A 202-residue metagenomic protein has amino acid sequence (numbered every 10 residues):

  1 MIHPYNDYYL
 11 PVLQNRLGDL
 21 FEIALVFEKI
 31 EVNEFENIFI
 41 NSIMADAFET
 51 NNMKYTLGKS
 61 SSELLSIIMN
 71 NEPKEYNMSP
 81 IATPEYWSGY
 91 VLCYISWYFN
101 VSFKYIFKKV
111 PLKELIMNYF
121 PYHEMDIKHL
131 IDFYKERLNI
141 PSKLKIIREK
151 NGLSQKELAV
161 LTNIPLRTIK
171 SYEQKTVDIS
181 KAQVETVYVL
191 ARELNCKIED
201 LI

Functional and structural regions predicted by a protein language model:
P4-I67: N-terminal interaction modules that seed assembly of large macromolecular complexes
L25, R148, A159, A191: The alpha-helix within a helix-turn-helix
T50, I164-S180: Recognition helix of helix-turn-helix/homeodomain-like DNA-binding domains that insert into the DNA major groove
L65-E72, Q183-D200: DNA major-groove recognition helix of helix-turn-helix/homeodomain DNA-binding modules
L130-G152: A short, Lys/Arg-rich alpha-helix, primarily the initiator
L144, L158-A159, I169-Y172, L201: Conserved hydrophobic/aromatic packing and binding residues within compact polymer-binding modules
L144, Q155, V187: Helix-turn-helix DNA-binding elements, focusing on the entry/boundary residues of the two helices that contact DNA
S154, P165-T168, Q183, K197: Short coil turns linking two alpha-helices in DNA-binding domains
